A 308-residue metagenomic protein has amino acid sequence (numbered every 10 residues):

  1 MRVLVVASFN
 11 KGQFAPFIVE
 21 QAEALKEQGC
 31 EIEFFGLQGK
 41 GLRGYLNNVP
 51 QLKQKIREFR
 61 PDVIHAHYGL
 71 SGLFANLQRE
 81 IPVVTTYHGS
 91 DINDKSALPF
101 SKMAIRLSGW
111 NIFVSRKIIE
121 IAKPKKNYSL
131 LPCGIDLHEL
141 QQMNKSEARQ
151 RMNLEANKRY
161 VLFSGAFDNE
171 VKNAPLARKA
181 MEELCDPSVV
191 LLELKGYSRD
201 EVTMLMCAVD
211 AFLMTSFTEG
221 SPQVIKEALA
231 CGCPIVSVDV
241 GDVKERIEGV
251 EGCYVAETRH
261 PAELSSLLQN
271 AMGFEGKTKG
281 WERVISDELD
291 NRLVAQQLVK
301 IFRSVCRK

Functional and structural regions predicted by a protein language model:
I56, I105, M204-V209: Short alpha-helical donor nucleotide-sugar binding micro-motif in glycosyltransferases
A66-S71: Short His-centered aromatic/hydrophobic patch
R106-K145: Donor nucleotide-sugar binding/catalytic pocket of nucleotide-sugar-dependent glycosyltransferases
E155-K172, R178-E182, L191: Conserved donor-binding/catalytic core segment of Leloir-type glycosyltransferases
F217: Aromatic "clamp/platform" in nucleotide-sugar-dependent glycosyltransferases that forms part of the donor/acceptor
P234-S237: Short hydrophobic beta-strand element within catalytic cores of glycosyltransferases and related nucleotide-activated
G249-P261, Q269-F274: Conserved acidic donor-binding segment of nucleotide-sugar-dependent glycosyltransferases
R259, G273-R307: A charged, aromatic-enriched C-terminal amphipathic alpha-helix characteristic of glycosyltransferases across folds
